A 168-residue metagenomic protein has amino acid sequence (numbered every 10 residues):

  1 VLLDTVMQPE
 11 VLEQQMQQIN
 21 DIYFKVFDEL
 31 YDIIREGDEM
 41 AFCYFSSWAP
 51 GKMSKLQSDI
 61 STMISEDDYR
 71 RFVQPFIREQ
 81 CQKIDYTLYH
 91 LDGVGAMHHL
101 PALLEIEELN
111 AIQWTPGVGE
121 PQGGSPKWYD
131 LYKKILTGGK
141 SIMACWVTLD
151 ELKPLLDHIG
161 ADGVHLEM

Functional and structural regions predicted by a protein language model:
V1-M168: Active-site loop segments of alpha/beta catalytic cores
